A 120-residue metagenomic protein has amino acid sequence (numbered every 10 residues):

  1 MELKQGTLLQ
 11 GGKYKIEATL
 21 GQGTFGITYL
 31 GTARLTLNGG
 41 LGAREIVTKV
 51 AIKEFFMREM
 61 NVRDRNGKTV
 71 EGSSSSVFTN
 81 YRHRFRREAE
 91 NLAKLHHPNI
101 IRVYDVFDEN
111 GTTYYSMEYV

Functional and structural regions predicted by a protein language model:
M1-I16: A short, low-complexity linker immediately N-terminal to eukaryotic Hanks-type protein kinase catalytic domains
E17-T24, T28: Protein kinase glycine-rich loop
G21, R87, H96-N99: Flexible N-lobe loop architecture of eukaryotic-like protein kinase catalytic domains
G23-F25, E109-T112: Short acidic/glycine-enriched loop/turn segments that link adjacent beta-strands
L30, N38-G72: Glycine-rich ATP phosphate-binding loop
D64-K94: AlphaC helix of the eukaryotic protein kinase fold
V106: Activation-segment/catalytic-loop signature of the eukaryotic protein kinase fold
N110-V120: Conserved short submotifs of the Hanks-type protein kinase catalytic core that shape the nucleotide-binding pocket
